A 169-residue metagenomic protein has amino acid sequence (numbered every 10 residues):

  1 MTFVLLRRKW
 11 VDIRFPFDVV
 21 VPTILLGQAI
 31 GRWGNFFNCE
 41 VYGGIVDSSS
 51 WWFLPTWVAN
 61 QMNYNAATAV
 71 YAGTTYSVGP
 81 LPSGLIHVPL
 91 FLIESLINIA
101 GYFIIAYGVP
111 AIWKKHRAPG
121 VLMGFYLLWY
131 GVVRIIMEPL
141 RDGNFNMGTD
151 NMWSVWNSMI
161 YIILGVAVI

Functional and structural regions predicted by a protein language model:
M1-I169: A feature for loop-to-transmembrane-helix boundaries and adjacent hydrophobic helices in multi-pass integral membrane
